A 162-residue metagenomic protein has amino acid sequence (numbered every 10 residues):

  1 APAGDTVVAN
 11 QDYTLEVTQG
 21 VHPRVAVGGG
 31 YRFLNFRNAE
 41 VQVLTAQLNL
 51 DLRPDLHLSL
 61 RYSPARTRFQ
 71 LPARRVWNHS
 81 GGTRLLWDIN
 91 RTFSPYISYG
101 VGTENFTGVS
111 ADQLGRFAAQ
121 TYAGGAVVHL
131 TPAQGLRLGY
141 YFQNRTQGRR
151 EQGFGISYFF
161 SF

Functional and structural regions predicted by a protein language model:
A1, Y13-L15, G29-F33, L44-A46 (+3 more regions): Transmembrane beta-barrel strands of outer-membrane/channel proteins
A1-D5, A9-N10, I89-S98, G102-N105 (+3 more regions): Transmembrane beta-barrel domains of Gram-negative outer membranes and organellar outer membranes
P2-V7, P23, N35-A39, P54 (+3 more regions): Gram-negative outer-membrane beta-barrel proteins
A9-Y13, E40-L44, R75-G81, R91 (+2 more regions): Residues that define the transmembrane beta-barrel architecture of outer-membrane proteins
H22-G29, P54-L60, R91-I97, V128-L138: Repeated loop/turn-to-beta-strand initiation elements of outer-membrane beta-barrel proteins
A39-L44, N49-P95: Eukaryotic tandem repeat interaction scaffolds
L85-W87, V128, R150-F162: Outer-membrane beta-barrel "beta-signal"
